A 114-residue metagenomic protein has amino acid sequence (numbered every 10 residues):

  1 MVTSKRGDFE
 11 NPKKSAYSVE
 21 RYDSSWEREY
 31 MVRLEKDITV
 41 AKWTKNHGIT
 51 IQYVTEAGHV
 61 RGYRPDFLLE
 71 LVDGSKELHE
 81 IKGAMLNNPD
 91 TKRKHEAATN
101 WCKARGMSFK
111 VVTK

Functional and structural regions predicted by a protein language model:
M1-K114: Electrostatic, structured charged patches in enzyme active sites and in nucleic-acid/phosphate-binding
